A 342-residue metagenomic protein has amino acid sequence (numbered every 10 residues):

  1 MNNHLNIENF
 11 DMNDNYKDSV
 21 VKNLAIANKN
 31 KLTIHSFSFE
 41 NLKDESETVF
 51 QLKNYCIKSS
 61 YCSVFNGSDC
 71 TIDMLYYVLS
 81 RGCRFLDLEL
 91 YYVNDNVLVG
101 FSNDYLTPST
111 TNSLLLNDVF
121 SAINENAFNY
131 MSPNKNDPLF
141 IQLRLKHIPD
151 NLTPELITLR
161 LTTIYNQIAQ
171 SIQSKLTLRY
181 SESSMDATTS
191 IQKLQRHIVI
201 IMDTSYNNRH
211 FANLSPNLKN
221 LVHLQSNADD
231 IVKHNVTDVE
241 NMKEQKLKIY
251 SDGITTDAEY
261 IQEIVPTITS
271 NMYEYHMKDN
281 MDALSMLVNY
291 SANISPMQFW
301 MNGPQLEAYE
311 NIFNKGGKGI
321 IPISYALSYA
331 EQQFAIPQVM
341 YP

Functional and structural regions predicted by a protein language model:
M1-F85, Y91-T163, Q167, S171-P342: Long, acidic (Asp/Glu-rich), low-complexity accessory segments flanking structured domains
